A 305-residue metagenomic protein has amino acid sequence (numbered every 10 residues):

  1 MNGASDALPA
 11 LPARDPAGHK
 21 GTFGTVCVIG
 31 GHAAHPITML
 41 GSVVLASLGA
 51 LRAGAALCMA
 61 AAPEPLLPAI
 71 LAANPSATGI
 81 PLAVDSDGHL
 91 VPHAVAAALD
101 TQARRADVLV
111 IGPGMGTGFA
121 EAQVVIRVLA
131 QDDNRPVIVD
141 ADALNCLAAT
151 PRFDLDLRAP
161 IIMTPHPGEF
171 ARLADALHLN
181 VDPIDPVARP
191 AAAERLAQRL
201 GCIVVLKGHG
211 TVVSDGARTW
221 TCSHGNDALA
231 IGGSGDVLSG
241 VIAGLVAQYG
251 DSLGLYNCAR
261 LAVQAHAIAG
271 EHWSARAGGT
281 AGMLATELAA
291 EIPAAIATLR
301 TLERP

Functional and structural regions predicted by a protein language model:
M1-P136, A141, N145-I162, P167 (+1 more regions): Small-residue (G/A/S/T)-rich helix-start motifs and N-terminal tracts that mark the onset
